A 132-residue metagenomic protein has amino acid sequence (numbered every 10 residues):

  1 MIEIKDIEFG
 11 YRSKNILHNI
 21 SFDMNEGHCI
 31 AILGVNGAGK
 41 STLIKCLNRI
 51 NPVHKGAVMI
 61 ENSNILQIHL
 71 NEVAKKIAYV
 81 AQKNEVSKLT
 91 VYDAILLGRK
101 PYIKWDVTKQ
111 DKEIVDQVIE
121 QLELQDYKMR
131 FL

Functional and structural regions predicted by a protein language model:
I2-I4, L17-N19: Conserved structural motif at the start of ABC-family nucleotide-binding domains
L33-V35: The feature captures the beta-strand-to-loop junction immediately N-terminal to the Walker
N48: Helix-to-loop junction immediately C-terminal to a conserved catalytic motif
G56-N64, V73: Conserved ABC transporter NBD signature motif
Q67, K83-L96, P101-D106: Conserved catalytic motifs of ABC-family nucleotide-binding domains
S87, K128-F131: Signature (C-motif/LSGGQ) region and adjacent switch/coupling loops of ABC-type ATPase nucleotide-binding domains
Q110-K128: Conserved ABC ATPase "signature" region
